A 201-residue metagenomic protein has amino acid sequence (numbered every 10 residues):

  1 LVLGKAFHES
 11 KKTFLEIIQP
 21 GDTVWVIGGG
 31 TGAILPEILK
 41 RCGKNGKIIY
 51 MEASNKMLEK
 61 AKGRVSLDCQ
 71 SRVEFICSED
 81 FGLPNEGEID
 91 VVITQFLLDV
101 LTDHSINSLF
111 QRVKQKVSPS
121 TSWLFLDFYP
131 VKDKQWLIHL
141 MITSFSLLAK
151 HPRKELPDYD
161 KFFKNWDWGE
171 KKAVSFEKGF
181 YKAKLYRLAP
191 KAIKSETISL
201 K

Functional and structural regions predicted by a protein language model:
G4-G21: Conserved alpha-helix/loop element of class I SAM-dependent methyltransferases that forms part of the SAM/SAH-binding
F14, I38, R112-V113: Class I S-adenosylmethionine-dependent transferase superfamily signal
W25-G82: Class I SAM-dependent methyltransferase SAM/SAH-binding core
G43, L101-T102, V117-P119: Helix-to-beta-strand junctions that scaffold the AdoMet/dcAdoMet cofactor pocket in Class I SAM-dependent enzymes
I93: A conserved beta-strand element that flanks and buttresses the S-adenosyl-L-methionine
N107-P119: A short glycine-rich, Lys/Arg-flanked "PGG" loop and its adjoining helix->strand segment in the class I
L126-E177: C-terminal alpha-helical "lid/dimerization" subdomain adjacent to the S-adenosyl-L-methionine
D167, K171-K201: Core SAM-dependent methyltransferase catalytic element
